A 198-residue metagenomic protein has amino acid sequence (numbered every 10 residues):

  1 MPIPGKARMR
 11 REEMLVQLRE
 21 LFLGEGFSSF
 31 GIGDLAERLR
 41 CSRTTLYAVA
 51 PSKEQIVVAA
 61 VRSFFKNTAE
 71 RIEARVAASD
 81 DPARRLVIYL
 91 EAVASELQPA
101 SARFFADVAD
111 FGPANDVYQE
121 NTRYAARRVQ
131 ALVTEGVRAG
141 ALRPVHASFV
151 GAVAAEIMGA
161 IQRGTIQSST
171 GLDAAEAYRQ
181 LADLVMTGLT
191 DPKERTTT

Functional and structural regions predicted by a protein language model:
M1, I88, S95, A126-A139 (+3 more regions): C-terminal peripheral helix-coil segments that are non-catalytic and often amphipathic
M1-E25, S29-R38, Q55-V58, S63: Basic, helix-initiating cap at the start of DNA-binding domains
R8, E12, V16, E20 (+11 more regions): Generic detection of well-ordered alpha-helical segments
L39-A50: Short hydrophobic/aromatic patch on the recognition helix
A59, E70-P99, V150-A154: Hydrophobic alpha-helical connector segments
R75, F104-V108, I161-S168: Secondary-structure edge/capping motif, primarily at the C-terminal ends of alpha-helices and the immediately following
E91-A131, V137-A141: Short secondary-structure transition hinges
